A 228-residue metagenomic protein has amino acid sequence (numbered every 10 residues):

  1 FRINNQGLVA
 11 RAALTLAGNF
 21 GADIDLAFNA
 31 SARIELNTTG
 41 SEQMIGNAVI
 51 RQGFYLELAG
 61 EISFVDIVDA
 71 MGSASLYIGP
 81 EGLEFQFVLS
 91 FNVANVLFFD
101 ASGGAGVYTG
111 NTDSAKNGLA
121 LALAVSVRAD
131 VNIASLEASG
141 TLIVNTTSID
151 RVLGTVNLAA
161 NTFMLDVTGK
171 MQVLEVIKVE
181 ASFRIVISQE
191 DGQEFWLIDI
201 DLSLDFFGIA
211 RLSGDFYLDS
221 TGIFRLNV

Functional and structural regions predicted by a protein language model:
F1-V228: Extended assembly/interaction regions that build large supramolecular complexes
